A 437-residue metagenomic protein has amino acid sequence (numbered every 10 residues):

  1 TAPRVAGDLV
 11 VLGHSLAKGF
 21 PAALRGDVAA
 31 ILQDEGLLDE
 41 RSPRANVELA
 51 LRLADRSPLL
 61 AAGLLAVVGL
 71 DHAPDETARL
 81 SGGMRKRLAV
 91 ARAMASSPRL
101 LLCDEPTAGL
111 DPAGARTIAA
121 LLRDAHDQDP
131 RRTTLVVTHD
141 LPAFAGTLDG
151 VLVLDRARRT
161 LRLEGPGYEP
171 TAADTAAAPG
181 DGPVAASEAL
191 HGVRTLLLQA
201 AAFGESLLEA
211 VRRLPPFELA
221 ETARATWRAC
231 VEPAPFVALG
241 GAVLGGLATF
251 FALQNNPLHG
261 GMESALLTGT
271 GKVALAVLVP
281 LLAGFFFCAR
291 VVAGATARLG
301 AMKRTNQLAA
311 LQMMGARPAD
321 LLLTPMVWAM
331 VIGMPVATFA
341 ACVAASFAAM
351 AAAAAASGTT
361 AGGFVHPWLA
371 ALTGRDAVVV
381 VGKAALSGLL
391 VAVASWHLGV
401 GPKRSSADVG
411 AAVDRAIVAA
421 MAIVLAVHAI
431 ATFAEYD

Functional and structural regions predicted by a protein language model:
R4-K18: Conserved ABC transporter NBD signature motif
S15-A29: ABC ATPase NBD coupling module
D34, R41-D55: Q-loop/switch helix immediately C-terminal to the Walker
P58-H72: Conserved ABC ATPase "signature" region
E76-L80, M84: Conserved ABC ATPase signature
V90: Hydrophobic anchor residue at the start of the ABC signature
A93-M94: ABC ATPase C-loop
L101-D104: Catalytic Walker B motif of ABC-type/P-loop ATPase nucleotide-binding domains
